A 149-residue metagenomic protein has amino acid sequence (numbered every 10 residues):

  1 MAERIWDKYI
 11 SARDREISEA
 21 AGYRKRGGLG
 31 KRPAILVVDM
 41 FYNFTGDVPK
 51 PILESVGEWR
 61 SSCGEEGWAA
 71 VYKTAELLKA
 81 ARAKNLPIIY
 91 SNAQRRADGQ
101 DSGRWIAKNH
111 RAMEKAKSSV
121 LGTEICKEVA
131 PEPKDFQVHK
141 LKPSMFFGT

Functional and structural regions predicted by a protein language model:
M1-P131: Active-site acidic carboxylates
S119, T123-T149: Charged, low-complexity C-terminal accessory regions
